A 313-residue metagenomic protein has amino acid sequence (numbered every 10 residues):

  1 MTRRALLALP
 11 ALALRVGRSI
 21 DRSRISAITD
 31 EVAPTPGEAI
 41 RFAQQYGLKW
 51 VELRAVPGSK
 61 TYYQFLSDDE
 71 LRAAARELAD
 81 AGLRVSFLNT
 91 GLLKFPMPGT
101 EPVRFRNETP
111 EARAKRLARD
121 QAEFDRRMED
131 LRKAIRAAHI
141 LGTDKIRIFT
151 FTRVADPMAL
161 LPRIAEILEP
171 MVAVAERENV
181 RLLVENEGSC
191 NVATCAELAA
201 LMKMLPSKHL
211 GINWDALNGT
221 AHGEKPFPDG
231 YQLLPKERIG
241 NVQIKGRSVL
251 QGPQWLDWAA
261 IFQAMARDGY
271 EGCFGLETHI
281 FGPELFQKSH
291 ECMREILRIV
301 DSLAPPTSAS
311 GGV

Functional and structural regions predicted by a protein language model:
L6-P10, I20-I25, A33-K49, A79-A81 (+1 more regions): Histidine-acidic metal/acid-base catalytic patches
A11-G17, F42-Q44, D80, L93-G211: Active-site acidic/histidine proton-transfer and metal-coordination neighborhood in alpha/beta enzyme cores
I25-T29, L182-N186, Q251: Short catalytic-loop micro-motif centered on adjacent basic/acidic residues
E31-A33, A55-P57, G91-K94, T150-V154 (+4 more regions): Active-site-proximal loop/turn and secondary-structure-junction residues that shape catalytic pockets, frequently
A39, A74, A134, M171 (+1 more regions): Aromatic/hydrophobic pocket-lining residues that form π-stacking "cages" and hydrophobic walls in ligand
E52, F87-N89, R147, Q243 (+1 more regions): Conserved beta-strand positions in the central sheet of alpha/beta enzyme cores
R54-A75, F151-D156: Glycine-rich, proline-tolerant flexible connector loops at the mouths of alpha/beta enzymes
